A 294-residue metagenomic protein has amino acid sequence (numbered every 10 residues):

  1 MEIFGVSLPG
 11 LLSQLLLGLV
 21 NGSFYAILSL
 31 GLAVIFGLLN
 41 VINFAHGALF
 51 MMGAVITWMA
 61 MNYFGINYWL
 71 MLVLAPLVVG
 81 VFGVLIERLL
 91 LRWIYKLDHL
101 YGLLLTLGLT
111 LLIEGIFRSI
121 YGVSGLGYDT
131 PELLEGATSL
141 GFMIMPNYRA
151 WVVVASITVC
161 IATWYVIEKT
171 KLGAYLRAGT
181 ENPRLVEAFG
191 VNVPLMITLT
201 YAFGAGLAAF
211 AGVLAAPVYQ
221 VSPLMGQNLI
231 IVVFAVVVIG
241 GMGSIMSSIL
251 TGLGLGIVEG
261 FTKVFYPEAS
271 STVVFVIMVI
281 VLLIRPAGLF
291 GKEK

Functional and structural regions predicted by a protein language model:
M1-I27, I56, I66-M71, L97-Y101 (+3 more regions): Membrane-interfacial amphipathic/re-entrant helices at transmembrane-helix boundaries
G10, L89, I120, E181-A188 (+2 more regions): Cytosolic-side transmembrane-helix boundaries in multi-pass membrane proteins
L16, L38-L85, L89: Membrane-embedded helix boundary and interhelical linker motif in transport proteins
N21, M143-V221, I245-L250: Helix-loop-helix "hairpin" substructures at the membrane interface of multi-pass membrane proteins
Y25, G65-L77, T198-A208, G212-V213 (+2 more regions): Transmembrane alpha-helical segments in multi-pass inner-membrane proteins
A54-W58, P76-F82, L107-F117, A155-W164 (+3 more regions): Hydrophobic core segments of alpha-helical transmembrane domains in multi-pass membrane transport and ion-translocation
G65-L109, I116, L250-T251, L255 (+1 more regions): Alpha-helical transmembrane segments within multi-pass membrane transporters and channels
W93-K169, M196-L199, F261, E268 (+2 more regions): Transmembrane helix-bundle core of multi-pass membrane transporters and related energy-transducing complexes
